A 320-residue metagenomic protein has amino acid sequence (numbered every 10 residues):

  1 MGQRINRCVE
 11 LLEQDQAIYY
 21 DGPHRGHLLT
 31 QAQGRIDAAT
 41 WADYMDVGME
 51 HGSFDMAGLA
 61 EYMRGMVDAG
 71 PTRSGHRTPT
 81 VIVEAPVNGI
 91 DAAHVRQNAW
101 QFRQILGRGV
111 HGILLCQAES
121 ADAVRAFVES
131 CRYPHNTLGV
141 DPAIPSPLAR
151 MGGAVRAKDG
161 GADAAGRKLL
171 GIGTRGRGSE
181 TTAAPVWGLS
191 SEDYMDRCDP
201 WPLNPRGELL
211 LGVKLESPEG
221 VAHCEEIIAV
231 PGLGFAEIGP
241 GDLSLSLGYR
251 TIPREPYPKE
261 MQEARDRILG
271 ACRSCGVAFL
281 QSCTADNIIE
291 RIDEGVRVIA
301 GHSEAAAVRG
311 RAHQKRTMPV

Functional and structural regions predicted by a protein language model:
M1-V320: Expand to "…catalyze enediolate/carbanion chemistry for C-C bond making/breaking, isomerization, decarboxylation
